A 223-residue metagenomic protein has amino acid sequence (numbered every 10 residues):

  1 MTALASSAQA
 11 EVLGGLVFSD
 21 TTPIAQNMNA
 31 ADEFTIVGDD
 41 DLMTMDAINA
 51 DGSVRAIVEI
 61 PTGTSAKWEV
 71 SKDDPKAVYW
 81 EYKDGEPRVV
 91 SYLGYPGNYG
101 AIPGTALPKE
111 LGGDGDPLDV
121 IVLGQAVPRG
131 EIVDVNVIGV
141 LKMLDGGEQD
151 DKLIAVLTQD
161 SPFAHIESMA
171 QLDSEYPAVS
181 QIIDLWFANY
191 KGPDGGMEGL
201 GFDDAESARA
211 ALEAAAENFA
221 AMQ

Functional and structural regions predicted by a protein language model:
M1-Q9: Gram-negative bacterial Sec-dependent N-terminal signal peptides
E11-Q223: Hydrophobic N-terminal alpha-helices or hydrophobic patches in metabolic proteins across all domains of life
